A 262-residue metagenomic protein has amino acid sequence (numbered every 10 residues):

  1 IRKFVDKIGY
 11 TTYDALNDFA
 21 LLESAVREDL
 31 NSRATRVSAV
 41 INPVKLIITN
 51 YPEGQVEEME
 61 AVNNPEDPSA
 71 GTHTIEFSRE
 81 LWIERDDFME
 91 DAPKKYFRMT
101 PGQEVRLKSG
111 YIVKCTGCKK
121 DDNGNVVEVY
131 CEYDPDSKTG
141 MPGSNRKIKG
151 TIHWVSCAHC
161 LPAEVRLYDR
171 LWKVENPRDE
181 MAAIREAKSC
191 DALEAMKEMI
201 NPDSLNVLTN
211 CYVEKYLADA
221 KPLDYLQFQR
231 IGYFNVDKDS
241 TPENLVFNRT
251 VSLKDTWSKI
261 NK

Functional and structural regions predicted by a protein language model:
R2-K262: Polyanion-binding catalytic cores of nucleic-acid enzymes and NTP/SAM-utilizing transferases
